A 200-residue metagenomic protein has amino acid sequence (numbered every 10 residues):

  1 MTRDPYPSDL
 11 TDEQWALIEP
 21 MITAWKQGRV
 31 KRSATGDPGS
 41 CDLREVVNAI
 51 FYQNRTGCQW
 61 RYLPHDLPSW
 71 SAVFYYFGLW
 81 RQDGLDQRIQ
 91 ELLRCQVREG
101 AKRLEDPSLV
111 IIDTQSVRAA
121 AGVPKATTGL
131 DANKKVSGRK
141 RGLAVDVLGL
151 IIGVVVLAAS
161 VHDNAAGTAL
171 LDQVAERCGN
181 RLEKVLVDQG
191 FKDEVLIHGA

Functional and structural regions predicted by a protein language model:
M1-A200: Short alpha-helical elements
